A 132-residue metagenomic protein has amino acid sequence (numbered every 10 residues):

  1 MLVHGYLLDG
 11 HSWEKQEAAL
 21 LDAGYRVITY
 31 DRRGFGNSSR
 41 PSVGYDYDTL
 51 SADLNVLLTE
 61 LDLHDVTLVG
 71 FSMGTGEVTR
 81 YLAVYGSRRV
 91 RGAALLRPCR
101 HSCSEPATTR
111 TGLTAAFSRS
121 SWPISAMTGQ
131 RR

Functional and structural regions predicted by a protein language model:
M1-V43, L57: Conserved HGGG/HGGXW glycine-rich cap/lid loop of the alpha/beta-hydrolase fold
L2-G5, S72-M73, P98: Glycine-rich His-Gly loop
E14, N55, T79-A83: Short, hydrophobic alpha-helix immediately C-terminal to the catalytic nucleophile
D31, T67, R91-A94: Residue in the alpha/beta-hydrolase core beta-strand immediately N-terminal to the catalytic nucleophile
D48-V66: Conserved acidic catalytic loop of the alpha/beta-hydrolase fold
G70, G74, V78: Gly/Ala-rich beta-loop-alpha elbow adjacent to hydrolase catalytic centers
T79-M127: Flexible "cap/lid" loop of the alpha/beta hydrolase fold
G129-R132: Short, intrinsically disordered, charge-balanced linker/junction segments flanking boundaries in proteins
